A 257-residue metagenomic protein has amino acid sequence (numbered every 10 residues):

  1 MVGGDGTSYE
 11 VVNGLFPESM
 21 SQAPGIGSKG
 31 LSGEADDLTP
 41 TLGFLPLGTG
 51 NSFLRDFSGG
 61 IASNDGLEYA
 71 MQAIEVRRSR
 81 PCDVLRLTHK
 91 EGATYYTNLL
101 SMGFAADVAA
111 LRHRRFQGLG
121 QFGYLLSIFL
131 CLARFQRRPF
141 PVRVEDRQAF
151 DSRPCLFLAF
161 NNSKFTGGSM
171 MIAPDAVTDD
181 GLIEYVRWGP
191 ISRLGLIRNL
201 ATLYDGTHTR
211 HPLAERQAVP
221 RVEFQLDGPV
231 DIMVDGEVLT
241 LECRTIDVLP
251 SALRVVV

Functional and structural regions predicted by a protein language model:
M1-V2: Short beta-strand-loop elements within alpha/beta enzyme cores that line or abut nucleotide/cofactor pockets
D5: Polar, low-complexity loop segments and adjacent catalytic/binding residues used for recognizing and processing sugar
S8-Y9, L241: Short, well-ordered alpha-helical microsegments
N13-L156: Catalytic core of DAGKc-family lipid kinases
L85, V108, L158, Y185 (+2 more regions): A residue-level signal for conserved active-site and pocket-lining positions in enzyme catalytic cores
S101, A105, A159-A173, V238: Glycine-rich phosphate/pyrophosphate-binding beta-alpha loops
D107-H113, S169-I172, R198: A short secondary-structure junction signal
V144-A149, M171, V177-D180, R187-V257: ATP/nucleoside-binding phosphotransfer catalytic cores, i.e., glycine-rich phosphate-binding loops
